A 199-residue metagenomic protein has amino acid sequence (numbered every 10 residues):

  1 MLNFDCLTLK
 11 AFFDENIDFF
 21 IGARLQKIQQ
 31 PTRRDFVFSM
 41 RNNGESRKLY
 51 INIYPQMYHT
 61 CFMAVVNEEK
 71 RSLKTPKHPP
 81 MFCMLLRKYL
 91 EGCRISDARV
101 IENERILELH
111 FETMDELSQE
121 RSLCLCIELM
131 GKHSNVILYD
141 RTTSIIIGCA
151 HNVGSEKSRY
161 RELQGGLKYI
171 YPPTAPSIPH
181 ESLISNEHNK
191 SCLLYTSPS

Functional and structural regions predicted by a protein language model:
M1-I184: Acidic, proline/glycine-enriched N-terminal capping motif
L183-L194: Conserved phosphate/oxyanion-binding catalytic-loop motifs
Y195-S199: Conserved small/polar residues in nucleotide/adenosyl-binding loops
